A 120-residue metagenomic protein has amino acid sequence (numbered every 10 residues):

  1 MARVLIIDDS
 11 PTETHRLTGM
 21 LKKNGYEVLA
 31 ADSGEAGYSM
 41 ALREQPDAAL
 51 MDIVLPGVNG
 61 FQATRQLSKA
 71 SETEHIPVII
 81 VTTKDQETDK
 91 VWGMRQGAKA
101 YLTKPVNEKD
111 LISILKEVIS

Functional and structural regions predicted by a protein language model:
T14, P56, E74, Q86 (+1 more regions): The feature encodes the CheY-like receiver
H15-K23: Charged docking surfaces used in two-component/phosphorelay signaling
G25-D32, M40, L102: Short hydrophobic/Thr-rich beta-strand motif most characteristic of the beta2 strand and flanking loop of CheY-like
E44-L50, L55: Active-site beta3 strand of CheY-like receiver
V106-L115: C-terminal output helix
